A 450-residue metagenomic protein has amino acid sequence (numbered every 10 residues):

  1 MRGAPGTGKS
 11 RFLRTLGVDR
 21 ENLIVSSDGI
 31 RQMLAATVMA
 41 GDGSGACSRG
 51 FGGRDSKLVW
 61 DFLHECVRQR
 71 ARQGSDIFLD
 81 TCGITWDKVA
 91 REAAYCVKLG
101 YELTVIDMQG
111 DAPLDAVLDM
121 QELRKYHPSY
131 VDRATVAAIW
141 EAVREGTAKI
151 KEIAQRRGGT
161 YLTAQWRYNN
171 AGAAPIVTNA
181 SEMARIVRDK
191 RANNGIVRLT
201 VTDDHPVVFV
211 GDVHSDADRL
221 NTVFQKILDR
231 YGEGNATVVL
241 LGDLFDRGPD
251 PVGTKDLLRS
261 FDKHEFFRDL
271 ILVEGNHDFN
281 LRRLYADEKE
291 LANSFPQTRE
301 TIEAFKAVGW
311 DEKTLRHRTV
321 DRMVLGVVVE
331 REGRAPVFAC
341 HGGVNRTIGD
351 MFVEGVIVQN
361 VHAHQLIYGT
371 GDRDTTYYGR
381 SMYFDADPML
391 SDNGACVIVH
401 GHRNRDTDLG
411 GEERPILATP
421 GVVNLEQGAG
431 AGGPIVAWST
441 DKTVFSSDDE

Functional and structural regions predicted by a protein language model:
R2, T7, D19-L23, G110-R188: Conserved GTP-binding G-domain of TRAFAC-class P-loop NTPases and closely related GTPase folds
T7-S75, P113-Q121: Conserved substrate/cofactor phosphate-moiety recognition/catalytic segment in nucleotide-dependent phosphotransferases
Q73-F78, A395-C396: Loop/turn-to-beta-strand initiation segments
G83-P128: ATP-dependent NMP and nucleoside kinases share a basic, alpha-helical "lid"
Y130, E233-N235, R247-A339, N345-R346 (+1 more regions): Active-site neighborhood of divalent metal-dependent phosphoester bond hydrolases
I176-L257: N-terminal active-site segment of His-dependent metallophosphoesterases
F209-G211, V238-G242, I271-N276, A339-C340 (+3 more regions): Active-site neighborhood of phospho(di)ester-bond hydrolases with catalytic His/Asp-centered motifs
K263, M382-D448: Conserved beta-sheet core of the metallophosphoesterase superfamily
